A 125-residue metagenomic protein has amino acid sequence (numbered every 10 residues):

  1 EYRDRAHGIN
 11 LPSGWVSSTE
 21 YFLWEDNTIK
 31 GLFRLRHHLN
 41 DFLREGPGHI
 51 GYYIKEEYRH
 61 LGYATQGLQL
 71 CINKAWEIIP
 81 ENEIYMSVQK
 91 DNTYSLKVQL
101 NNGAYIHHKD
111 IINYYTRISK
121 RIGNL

Functional and structural regions predicted by a protein language model:
E1-H49, E56, H107, I111-L125: GNAT-family acyltransferases
F42, R59-H60, D91: Glycine-/small-residue-rich active-site loops that bind phosphorylated ligands and cofactors
Y52-I54, H60-A75, L96-N101: Conserved acetyl-CoA-binding loop-helix of GNAT-fold acetyltransferases
A75-S87: Conserved GNAT acetyl-CoA-binding A-motif
Q89-K90, N113: Conserved beta-strand edge residues that scaffold enzyme active sites
K90-H108: Conserved active-site alpha-helix within GNAT-family acetyltransferase domains
